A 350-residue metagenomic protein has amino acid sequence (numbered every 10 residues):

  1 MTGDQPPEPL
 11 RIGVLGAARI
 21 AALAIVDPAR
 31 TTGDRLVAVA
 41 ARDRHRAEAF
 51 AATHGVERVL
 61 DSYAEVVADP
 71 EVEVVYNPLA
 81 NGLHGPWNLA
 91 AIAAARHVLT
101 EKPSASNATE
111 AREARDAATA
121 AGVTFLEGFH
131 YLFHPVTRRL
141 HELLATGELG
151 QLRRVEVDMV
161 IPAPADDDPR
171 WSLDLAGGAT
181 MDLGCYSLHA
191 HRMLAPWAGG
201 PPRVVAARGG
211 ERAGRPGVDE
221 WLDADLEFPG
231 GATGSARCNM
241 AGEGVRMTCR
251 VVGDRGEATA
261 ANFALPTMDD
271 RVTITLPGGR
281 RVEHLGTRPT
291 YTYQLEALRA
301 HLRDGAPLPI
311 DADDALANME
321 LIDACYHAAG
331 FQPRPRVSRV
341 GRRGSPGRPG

Functional and structural regions predicted by a protein language model:
M1-H54: N-terminal Rossmann-like dinucleotide-binding module
M1-P9, V74-Y76, P229, A300-G350: C-terminal helix-rich "cap/oligomerization" subdomain common to oxidoreductases
H54-A117: Beta-loop-alpha module in the N-terminal Rossmann-like domain of NAD(P)-dependent dehydrogenases, especially those
L60, T100, F125-E127, A260: Hydrophobic residues in well-ordered beta-strands that form the structural core
G82, A105-P164: A contiguous active-site-proximal alpha/beta segment in oxidoreductase catalytic domains
D168-T233, C238-G244, D313-L316: Rossmann-like dinucleotide-binding domain that binds NAD(P)(H)
R215-D219, P229-Y293, D311: NAD(P)-dinucleotide binding in Rossmann-like oxidoreductases
